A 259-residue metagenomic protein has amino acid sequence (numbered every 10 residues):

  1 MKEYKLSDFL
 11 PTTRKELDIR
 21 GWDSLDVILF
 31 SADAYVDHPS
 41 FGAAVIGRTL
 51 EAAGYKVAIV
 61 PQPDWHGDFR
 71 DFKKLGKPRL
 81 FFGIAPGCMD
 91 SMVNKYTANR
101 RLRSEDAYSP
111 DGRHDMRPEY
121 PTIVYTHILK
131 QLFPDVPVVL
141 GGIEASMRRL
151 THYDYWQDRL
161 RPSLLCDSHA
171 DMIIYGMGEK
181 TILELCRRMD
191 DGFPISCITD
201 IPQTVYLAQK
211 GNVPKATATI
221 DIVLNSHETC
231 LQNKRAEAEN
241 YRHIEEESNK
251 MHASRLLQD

Functional and structural regions predicted by a protein language model:
M1-G21: Short N-terminal or domain-adjacent regulatory/targeting segments
M1-K2, F30, A52-V57, P110-G112 (+1 more regions): N-terminal start-of-chain detector that recognizes signal peptides and the immediate post-cleavage beginning
R14-Y35, P118, T122, H127-L132: A short, flexible N-terminal coil/short beta segment enriched in small residues
L25-S31, H38-G76: Nucleic acid-processing catalytic cores of prokaryotic defense/repair systems
V36-D37, L183: Loop/helix-junction capping segments adjacent to catalytic residues or to phosphate/diphosphate-binding pockets
G42, P61-Q258: Glycine-rich beta-alpha loop elements in corrinoid/cobalamin-binding modules across cobalamin-dependent enzymes
